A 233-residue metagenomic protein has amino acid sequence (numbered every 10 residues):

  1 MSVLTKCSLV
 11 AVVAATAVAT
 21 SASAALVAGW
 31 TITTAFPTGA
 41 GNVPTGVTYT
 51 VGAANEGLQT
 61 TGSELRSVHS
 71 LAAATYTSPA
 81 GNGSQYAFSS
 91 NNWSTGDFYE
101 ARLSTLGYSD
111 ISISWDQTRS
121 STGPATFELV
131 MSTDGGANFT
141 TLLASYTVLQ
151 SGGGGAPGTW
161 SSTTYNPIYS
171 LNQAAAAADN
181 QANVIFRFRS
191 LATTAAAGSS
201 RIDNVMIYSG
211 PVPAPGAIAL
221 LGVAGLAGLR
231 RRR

Functional and structural regions predicted by a protein language model:
M1-L9, P215: Bacterial N-terminal signal peptides that target proteins for export
V10-A17: Bacterial N-terminal signal peptides
S23-G62: Extracellular carbohydrate-recognition regions
G29-F36, T122, F139-P211: Terminal, low-complexity interaction segments
A54-L106: Surface-exposed, low-complexity/disordered Ser/Thr/Gly/Pro/Asn-rich loops and linkers
T105-S114, P124, Q181: Extended extracellular/luminal ectodomain segments enriched in beta-structured repeat modules
V130-T133: Conserved Ser/Thr-centered positions that define the repeating blades of beta-propeller domains
P213-R230: A short, hydrophobic C-terminal helix/tail in secreted or cell-surface proteins
